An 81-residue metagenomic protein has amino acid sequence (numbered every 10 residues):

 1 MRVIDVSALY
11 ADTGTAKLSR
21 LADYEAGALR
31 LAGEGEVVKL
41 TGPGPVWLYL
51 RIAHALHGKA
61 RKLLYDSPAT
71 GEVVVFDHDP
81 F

Functional and structural regions predicted by a protein language model:
M1-T41, L48-F81: Long, low-complexity, Lys/Arg-enriched
